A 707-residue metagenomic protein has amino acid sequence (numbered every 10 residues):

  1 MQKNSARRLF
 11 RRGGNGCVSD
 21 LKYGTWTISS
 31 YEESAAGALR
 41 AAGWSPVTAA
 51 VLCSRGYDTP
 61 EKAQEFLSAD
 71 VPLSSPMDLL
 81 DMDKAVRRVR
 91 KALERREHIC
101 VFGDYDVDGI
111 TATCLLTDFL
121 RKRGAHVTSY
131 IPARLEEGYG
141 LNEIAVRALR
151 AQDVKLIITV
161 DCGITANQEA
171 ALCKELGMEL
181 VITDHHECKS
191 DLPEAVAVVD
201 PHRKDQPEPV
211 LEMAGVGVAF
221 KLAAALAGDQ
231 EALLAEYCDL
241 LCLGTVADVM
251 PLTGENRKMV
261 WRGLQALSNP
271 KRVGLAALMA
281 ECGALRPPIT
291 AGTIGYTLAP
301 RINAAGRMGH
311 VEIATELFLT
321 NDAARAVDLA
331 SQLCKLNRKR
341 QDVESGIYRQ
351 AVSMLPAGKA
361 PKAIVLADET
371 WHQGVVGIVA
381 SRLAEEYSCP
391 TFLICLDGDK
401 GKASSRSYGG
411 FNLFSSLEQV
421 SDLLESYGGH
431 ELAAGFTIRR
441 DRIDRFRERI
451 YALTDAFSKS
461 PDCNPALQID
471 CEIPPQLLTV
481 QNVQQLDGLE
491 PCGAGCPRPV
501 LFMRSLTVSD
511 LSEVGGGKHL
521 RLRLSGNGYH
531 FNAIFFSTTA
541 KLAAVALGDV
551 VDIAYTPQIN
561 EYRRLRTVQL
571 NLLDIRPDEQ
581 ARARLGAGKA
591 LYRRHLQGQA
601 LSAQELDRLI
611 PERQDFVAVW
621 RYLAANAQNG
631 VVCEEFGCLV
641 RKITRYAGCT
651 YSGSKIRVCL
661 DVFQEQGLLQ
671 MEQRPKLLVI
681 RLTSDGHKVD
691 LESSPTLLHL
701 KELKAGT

Functional and structural regions predicted by a protein language model:
K3-N4, R8-Y31, L669: N-terminal amphipathic/basic leader segments beginning at the initiator methionine
L21-Y23, I28-L156, L176-G177, A227-R445 (+2 more regions): Hydrophobic helix-and-loop "lid/oligomerization" segment in the mid-to-C-terminal part of catalytic domains
Y105-G109, C162, H185-H186, P201 (+3 more regions): Generic detector of well-ordered alpha-helical packing
L115, P193-V246, D615-F616: Short alpha-helices
L116, R121, R257-P300, A304-V352 (+2 more regions): Acidic, two-metal ion nucleic-acid-processing modules in DNA metabolism proteins
V146, A170-A171, L660: Short amphipathic alpha-helical segments and helix-helix/interface helices
D153, V160-M213: Histidine/acidic-residue-rich, glycine-tolerant segments that coordinate divalent metal ions
H185-H186, H372, H430, H519: Histidine-centered active-site/metal-ligand motif
